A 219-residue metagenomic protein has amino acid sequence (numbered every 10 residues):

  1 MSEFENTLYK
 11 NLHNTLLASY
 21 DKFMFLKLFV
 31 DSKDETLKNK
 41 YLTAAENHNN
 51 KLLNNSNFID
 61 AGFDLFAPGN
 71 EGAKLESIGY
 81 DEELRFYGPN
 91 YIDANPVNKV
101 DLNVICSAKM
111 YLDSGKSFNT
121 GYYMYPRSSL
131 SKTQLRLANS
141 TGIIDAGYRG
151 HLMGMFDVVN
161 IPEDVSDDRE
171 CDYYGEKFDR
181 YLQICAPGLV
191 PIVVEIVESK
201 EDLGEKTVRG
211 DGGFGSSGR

Functional and structural regions predicted by a protein language model:
M1-R219: DUTPase catalytic domain/fold
